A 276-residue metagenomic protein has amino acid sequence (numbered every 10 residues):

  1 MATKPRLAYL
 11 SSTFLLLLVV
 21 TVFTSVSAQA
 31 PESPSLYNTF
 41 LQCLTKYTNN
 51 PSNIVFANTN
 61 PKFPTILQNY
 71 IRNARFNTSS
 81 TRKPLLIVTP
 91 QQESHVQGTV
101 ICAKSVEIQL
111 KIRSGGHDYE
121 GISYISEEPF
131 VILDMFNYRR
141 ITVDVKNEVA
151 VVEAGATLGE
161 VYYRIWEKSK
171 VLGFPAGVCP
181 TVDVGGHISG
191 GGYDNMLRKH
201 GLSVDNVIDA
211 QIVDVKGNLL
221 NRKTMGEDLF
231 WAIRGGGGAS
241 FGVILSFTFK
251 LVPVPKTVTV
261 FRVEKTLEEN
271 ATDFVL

Functional and structural regions predicted by a protein language model:
A2-H200, N206, L220, A232 (+2 more regions): N-terminal accessory segments
V213, N218-V254: A glycine-rich, basic-preceded beta-loop-alpha segment at the flavin cofactor/substrate interface of flavin-utilizing
